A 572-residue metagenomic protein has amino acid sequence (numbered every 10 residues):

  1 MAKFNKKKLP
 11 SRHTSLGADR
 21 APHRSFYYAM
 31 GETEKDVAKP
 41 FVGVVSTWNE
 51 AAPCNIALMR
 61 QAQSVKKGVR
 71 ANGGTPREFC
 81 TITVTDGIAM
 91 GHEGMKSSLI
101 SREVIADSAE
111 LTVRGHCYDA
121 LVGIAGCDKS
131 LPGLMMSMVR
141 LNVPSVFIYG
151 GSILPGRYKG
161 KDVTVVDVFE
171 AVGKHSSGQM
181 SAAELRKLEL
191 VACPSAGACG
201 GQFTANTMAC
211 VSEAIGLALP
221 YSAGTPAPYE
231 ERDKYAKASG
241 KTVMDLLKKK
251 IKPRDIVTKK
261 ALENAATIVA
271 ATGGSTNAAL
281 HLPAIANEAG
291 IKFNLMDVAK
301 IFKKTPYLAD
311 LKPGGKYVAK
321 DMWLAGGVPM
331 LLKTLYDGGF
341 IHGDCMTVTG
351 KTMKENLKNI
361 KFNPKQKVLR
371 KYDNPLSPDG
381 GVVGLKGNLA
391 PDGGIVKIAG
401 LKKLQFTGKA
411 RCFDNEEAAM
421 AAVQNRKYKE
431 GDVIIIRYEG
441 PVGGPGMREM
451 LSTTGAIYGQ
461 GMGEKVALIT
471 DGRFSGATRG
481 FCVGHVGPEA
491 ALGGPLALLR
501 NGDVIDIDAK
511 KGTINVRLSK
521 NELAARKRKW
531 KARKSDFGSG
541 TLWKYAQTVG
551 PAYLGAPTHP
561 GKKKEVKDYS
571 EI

Functional and structural regions predicted by a protein language model:
A2-E50, C54-I56, Q61-C80, G87-I88 (+5 more regions): Catalytic or ion-coupling anion/metal-binding cores of large enzyme and transporter domains
V69, S108-T112: Glycine-rich, N-terminal phosphate-binding loop and its surrounding beta-alpha-beta segment
S98-D107: Glycine-rich, highly charged phosphate/nucleotide-binding loops
T112-L134, V146-Y149: A short, small-residue-rich loop immediately preceding and capping a beta-strand
